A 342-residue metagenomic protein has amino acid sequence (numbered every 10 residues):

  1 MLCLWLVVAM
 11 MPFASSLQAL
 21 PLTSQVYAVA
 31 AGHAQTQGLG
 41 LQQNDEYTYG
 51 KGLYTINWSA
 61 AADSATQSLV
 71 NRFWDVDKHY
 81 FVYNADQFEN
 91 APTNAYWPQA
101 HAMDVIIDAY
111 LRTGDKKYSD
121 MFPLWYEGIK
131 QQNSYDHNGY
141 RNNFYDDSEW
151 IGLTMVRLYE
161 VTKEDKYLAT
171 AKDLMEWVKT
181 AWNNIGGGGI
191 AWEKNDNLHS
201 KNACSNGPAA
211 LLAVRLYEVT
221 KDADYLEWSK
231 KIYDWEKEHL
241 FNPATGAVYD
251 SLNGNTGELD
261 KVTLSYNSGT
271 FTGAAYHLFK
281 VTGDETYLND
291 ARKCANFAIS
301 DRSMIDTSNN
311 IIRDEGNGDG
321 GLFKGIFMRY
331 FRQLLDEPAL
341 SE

Functional and structural regions predicted by a protein language model:
M1-Q25: Fungal secretory targeting signals
L20-G139, V161-G189: Low-complexity, Ser/Thr/Pro/Gly-enriched N-terminal "stalk/linker" regions
N44-T55, A100-D115, W150-E164, P208-D222 (+2 more regions): Well-ordered alpha-helical scaffold segments within catalytic/enzyme domains
F73, T113, N133, T162 (+7 more regions): Alpha-helical junction/boundary sensor with strong preference for TPR arrays
D77-A100, N133-I151, W192-N206, Y249-G269 (+1 more regions): Solvent-exposed loop and edge beta-strand segments that line ligand/cofactor-binding and catalytic clefts
G139, H239, P243-A247, L278-E342: Non-catalytic carbohydrate-binding regions of carbohydrate-active enzymes
L168-W235: Aromatic- and glycine-enriched pocket-lining scaffold segments that form the walls of small-molecule binding clefts
N206-A209, A213-Y217, D224-L278: Active-site cradle of extracellular carbohydrate-active enzymes
